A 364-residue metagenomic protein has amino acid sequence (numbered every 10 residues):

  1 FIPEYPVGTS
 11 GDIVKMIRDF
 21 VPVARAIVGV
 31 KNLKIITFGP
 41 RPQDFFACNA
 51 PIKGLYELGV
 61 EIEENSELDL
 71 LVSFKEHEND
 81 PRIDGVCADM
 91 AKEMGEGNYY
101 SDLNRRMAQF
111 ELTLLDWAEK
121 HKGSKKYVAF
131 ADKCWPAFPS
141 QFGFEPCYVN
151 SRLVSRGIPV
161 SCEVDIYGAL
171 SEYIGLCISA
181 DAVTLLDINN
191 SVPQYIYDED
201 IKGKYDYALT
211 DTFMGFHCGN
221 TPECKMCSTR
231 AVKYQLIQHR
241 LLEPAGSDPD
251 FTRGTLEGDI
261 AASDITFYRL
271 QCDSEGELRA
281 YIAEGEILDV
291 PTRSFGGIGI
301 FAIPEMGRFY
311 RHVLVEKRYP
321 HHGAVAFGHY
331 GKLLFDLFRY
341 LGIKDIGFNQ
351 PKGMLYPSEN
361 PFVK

Functional and structural regions predicted by a protein language model:
F1-V86, M94-E96: Cap/lid and interdomain-hinge subdomains that line or gate substrate/regulatory clefts in soluble alpha/beta enzymes
V7-G11, F38-C48, D132-S140, S191-P193 (+1 more regions): Gly/Ser/Thr-rich loops at beta-strand to alpha-helix junctions that form or flank small-molecule/cofactor-binding
A50-E57, E145-V149, Y340-I343: Short, solvent-exposed amphipathic alpha-helical segments in soluble enzyme and RNA/protein-processing domains
N65, H121-A129, D181-N189, F348-K352: Flexible, glycine/charged-enriched surface loops at secondary-structure junctions
P81-I178: Long, internal scaffold/assembly segments composed of regular secondary structure
A129-P136, D187-G203, G353-E359: A glycine-rich phosphate-binding loop feature that marks nucleotide/adenosyl-phosphate handling sites
V154-T292: C-terminal catalytic subdomain
I237-K364: Extended hydrophobic packing segments that form well-structured cores
